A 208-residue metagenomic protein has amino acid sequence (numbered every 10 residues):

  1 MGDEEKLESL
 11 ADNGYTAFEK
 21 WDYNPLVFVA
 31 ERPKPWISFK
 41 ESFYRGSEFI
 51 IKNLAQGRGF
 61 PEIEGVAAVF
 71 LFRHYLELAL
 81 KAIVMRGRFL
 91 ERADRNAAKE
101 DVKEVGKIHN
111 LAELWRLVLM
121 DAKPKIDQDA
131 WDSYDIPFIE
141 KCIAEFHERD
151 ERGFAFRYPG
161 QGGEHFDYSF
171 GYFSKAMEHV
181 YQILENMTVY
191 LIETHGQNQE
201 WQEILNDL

Functional and structural regions predicted by a protein language model:
M1-L208: Domain-scale activation on soluble regions of proteins
